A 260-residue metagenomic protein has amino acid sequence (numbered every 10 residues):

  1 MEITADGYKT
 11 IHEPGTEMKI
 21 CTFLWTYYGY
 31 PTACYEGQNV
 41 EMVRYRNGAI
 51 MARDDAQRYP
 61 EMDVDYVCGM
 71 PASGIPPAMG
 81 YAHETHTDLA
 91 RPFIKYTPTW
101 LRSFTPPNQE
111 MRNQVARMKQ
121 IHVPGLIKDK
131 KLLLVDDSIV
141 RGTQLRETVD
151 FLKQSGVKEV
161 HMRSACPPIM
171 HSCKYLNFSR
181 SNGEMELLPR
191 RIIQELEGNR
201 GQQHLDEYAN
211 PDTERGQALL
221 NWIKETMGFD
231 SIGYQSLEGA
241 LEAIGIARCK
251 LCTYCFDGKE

Functional and structural regions predicted by a protein language model:
E2-E260: PRPP-associated nucleotide enzymes
